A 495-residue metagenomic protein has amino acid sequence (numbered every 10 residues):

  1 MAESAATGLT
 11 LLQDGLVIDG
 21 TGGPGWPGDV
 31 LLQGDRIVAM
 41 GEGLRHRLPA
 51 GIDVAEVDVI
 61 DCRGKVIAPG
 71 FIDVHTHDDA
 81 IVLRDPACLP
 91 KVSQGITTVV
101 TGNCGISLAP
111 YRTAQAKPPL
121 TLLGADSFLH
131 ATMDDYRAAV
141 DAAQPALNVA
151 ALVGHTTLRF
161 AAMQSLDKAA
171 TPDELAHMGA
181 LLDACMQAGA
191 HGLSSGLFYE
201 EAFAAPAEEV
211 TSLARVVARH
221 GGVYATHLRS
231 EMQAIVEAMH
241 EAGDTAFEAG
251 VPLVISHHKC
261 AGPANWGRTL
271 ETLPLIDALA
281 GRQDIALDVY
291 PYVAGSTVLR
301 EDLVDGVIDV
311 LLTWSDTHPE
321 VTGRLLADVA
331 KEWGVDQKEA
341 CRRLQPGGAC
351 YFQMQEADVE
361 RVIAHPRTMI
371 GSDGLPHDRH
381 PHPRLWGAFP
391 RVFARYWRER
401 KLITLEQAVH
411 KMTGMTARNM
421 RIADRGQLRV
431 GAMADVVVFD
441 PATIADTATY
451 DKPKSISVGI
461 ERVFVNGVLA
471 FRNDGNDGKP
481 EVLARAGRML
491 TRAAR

Functional and structural regions predicted by a protein language model:
M1-G28, Q33, V92, R300 (+1 more regions): Active-site microenvironment of metallo-dependent hydrolases
A2-G70: Histidine-rich, glycine-flanked metal-binding segment
G8-L12, L48-G102, V465, A494-R495: Replace "His-x-His-based motif
I72-T76, V99-T101, V149-V153, L193-S195 (+4 more regions): Hydrophobic faces of well-ordered beta-strands that scaffold small-molecule active sites in alpha/beta enzyme cores
V74-V82, M163-A176, L197-A205: Active-site mouth loops of central-metabolism enzymes
R84-H191, Q283: Divalent-metal coordination cores built from histidine and acidic residues
P110-L129, Y136-R137, T156-D173, A246-L253 (+3 more regions): Polyanionic/metal-chelating signatures
A170, G179-M186, A190-Y290, A294-L299: Functional cores that coordinate and move charged inorganic groups
